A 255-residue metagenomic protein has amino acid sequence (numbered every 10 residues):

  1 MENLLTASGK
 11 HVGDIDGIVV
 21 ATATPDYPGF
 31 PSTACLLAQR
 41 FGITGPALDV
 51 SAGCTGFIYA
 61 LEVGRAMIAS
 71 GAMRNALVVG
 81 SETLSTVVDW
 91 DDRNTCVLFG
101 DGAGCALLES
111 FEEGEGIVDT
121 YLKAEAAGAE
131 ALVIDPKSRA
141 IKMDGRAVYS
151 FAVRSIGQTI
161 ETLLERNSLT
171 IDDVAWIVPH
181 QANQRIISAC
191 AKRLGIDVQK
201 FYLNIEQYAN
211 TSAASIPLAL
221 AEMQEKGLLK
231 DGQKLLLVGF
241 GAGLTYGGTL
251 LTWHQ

Functional and structural regions predicted by a protein language model:
M1-D16, D135-A175, I186-L194, A219 (+2 more regions): Conserved active-site "lid/cap" helical segment
L4, I15-I18, A60, L107 (+4 more regions): Buried hydrophobic positions in well-ordered alpha/beta secondary-structure cores of metabolic enzymes
V12-D16, I43-P46, S70-A76, R93-N94 (+6 more regions): Short coil/turn connectors at secondary-structure junctions
P25-C35: A structural motif shared across PLP-dependent enzymes of the aminotransferase-like
P25-D26, Q39, T44-P46, A52-A72 (+1 more regions): Claisen-condensing/thiolase-fold acyl-transfer catalytic domains that form or cleave C-C bonds in fatty acid
F30-S32, V88-D91, Y246-L250: Short acidic, glycine/serine/threonine-rich loops at helix termini
G80: Pyridoxal 5′-phosphate
L84, D91-R154, Q158-E161, F240 (+1 more regions): Condensing-enzyme catalytic core mediating Claisen C-C bond formation in acyl metabolism
